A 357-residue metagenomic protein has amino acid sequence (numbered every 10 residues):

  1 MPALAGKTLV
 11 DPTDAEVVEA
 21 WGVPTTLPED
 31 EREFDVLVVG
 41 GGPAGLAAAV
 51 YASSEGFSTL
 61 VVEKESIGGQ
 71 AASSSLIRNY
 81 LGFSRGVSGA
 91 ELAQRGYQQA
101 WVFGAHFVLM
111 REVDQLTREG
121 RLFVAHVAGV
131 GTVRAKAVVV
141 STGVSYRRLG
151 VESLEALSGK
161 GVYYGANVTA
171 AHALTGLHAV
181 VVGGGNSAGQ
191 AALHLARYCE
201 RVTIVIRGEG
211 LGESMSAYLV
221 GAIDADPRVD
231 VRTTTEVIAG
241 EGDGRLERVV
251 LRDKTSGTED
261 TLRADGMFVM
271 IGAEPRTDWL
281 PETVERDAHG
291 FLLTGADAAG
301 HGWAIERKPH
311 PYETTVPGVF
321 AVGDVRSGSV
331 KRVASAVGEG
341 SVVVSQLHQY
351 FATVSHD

Functional and structural regions predicted by a protein language model:
M1-T8: A short, hydrophobic beta-strand/beta-hairpin element that forms part of a small beta-sheet core
D14-F34, V144-Y198, I305: Glycine-rich dinucleotide-binding loop and its adjacent helix/turn
E31-R32, G150, A156-A173, I271-V330: FAD-site-proximal beta/loop scaffold in flavoenzymes
V36-V39, T132-S145, V182, R263-G272: Short hydrophobic core segments
L37-A105, A188-S216, R232, R286-D287 (+1 more regions): Beta1-alpha1 glycine-rich phosphate/pyrophosphate-binding loop at the start of Rossmann-like nucleotide-binding domains
A93-A135, A196-E306, Q349-D357: A Rossmann-like FAD-binding core segment of flavoenzymes
F107-A128, T132-N167, H172: Glycine/small-residue-rich loop that forms an oxyanion/phosphate-binding "nest" at active or ligand-binding sites
G189-A191, I305-P311, V316, V322-D357: A conserved FAD-binding loop/helix module that cradles the flavin
